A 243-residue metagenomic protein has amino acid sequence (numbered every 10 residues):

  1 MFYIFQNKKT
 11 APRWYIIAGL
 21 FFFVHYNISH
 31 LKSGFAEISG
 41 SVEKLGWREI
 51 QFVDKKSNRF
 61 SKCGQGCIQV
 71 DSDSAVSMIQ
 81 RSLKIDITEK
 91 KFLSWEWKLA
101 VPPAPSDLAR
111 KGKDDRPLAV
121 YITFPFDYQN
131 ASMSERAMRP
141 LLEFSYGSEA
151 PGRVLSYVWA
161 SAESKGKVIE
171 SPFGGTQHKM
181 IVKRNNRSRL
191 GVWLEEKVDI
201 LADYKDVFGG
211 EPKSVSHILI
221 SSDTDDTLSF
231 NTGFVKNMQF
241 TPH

Functional and structural regions predicted by a protein language model:
M1-K9: N-terminal secretory signal peptides that target proteins for export/translocation
K9-L20: Positively charged N-terminal leader segments that act as targeting/secretion signals
E43-Q65: Extracellular glycan-recognition surfaces and repeat-rich motifs
R59-S77: Short carbohydrate-recognition loop motifs
S82-L93, R187-L190: Extracellular/lumenal carbohydrate-interaction signature centered on repeated Trp-anchored short motifs
D115, P125-G174: Extracellular/luminal beta-rich ligand-recognition and adhesion surfaces characterized by aromatic-Gly/Pro-enriched
L118-V120, G175-N186, L190-L228: Extracellular beta-strand ligand-recognition surfaces/modules
I218, M238-F240: Extracellular beta-strand elements of beta-rich domains used for carbohydrate recognition/degradation or cell-matrix
